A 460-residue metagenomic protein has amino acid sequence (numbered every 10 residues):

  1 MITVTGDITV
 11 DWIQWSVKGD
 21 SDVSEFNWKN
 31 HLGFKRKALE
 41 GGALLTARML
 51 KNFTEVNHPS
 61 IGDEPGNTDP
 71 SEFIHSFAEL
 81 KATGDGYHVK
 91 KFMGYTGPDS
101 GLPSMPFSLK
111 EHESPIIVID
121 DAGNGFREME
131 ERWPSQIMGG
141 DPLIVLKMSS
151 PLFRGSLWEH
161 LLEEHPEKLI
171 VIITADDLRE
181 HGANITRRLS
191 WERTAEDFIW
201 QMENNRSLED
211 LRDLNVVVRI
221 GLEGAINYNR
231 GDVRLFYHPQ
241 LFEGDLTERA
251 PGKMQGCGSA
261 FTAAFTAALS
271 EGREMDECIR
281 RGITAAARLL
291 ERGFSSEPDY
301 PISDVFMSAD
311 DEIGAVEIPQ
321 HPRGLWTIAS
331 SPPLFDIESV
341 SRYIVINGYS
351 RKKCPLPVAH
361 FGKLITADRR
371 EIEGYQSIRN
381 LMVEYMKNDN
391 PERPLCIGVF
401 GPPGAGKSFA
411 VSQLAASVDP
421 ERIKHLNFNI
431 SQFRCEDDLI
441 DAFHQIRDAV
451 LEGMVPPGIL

Functional and structural regions predicted by a protein language model:
M1-D389: Extended, charged/polar low-complexity intrinsically disordered regions
I2, P394-G398, G458: Residue-level preference for the first positions of well-ordered beta-strands
P70-F73, T83-D85, F400-A405, A416-G453: AAA+/P-loop NTPase substrate/partner-engagement loops
D99-E111, E130-S135, E436-L460: Conserved alpha-helical scaffold flanking the Walker A/P-loop in AAA+ ATPase domains
I117, L426-F428, G458-L460: Hydrophobic positions in the central parallel beta-sheet of the AAA+
M382-L395, M454-P456: Short helix/loop segment immediately N-terminal to the Walker
N390-A410: Walker A/P-loop nucleotide-binding motif
Q413: Mobile, glycine-rich extracellular loop/lid and propeptide segments that shape or gate substrate/ligand access
